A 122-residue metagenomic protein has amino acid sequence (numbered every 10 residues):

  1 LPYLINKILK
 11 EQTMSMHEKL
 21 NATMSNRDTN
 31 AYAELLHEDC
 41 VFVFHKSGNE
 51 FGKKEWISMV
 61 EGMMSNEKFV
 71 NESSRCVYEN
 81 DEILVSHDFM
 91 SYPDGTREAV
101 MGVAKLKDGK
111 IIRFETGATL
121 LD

Functional and structural regions predicted by a protein language model:
L1-L4: Short hydrophobic targeting helices and cationic amphipathic motifs that mediate membrane/organellar targeting
I8, M14-S15, S25, V43 (+2 more regions): A beta-strand edge to alpha-helix "cap/lid" segment located at domain peripheries
T13-M16, L36: N-terminal alpha-helical segment
N21-A22: Amphipathic alpha-helical repeat scaffolds
N26-V43: Short, well-ordered alpha-helical segments enriched in acidic and aromatic residues
N49-F51: Conserved GNAT-fold acetyl-CoA-binding loop/helix
